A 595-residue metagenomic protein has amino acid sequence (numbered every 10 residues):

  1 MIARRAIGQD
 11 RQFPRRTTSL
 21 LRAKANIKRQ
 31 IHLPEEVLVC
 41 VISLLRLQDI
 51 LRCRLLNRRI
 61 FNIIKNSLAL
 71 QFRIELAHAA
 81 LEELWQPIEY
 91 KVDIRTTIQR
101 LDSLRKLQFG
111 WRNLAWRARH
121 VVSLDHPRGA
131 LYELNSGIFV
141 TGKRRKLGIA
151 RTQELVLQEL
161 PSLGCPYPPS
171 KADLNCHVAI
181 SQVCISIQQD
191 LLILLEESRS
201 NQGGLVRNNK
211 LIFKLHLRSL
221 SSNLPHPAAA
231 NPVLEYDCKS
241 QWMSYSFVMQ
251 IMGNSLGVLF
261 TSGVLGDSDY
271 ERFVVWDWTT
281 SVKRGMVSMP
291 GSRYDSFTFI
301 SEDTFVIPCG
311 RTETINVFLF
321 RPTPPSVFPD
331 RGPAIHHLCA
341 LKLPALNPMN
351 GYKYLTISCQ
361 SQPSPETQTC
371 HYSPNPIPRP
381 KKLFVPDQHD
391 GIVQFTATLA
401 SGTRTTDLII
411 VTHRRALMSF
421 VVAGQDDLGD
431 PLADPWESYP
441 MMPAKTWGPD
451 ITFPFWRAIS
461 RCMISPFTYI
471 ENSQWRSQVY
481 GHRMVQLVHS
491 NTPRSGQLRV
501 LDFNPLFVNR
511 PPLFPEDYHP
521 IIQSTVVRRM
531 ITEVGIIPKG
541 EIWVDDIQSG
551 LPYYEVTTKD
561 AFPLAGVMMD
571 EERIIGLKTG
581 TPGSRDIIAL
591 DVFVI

Functional and structural regions predicted by a protein language model:
M1-R22, Y553-E555: Extended intrinsically disordered, low-complexity segments enriched in serine/proline/acidic residues
F13-F139, Y294-S296: Skp1-binding F-box subdomain of Cullin-RING ligase substrate receptors
I31, Q182, M243, V385-P386: Alpha-solenoid helical-repeat scaffolds
D49-L51, K283, F395: Alpha-solenoid ARM/HEAT helical repeat scaffolds used for protein-protein interactions
L56, G142-R144, L195-E197: Acidic/polar N-terminal loop/beta-strand segments that form early-domain functional surfaces
A79-S170, F320-I595: Extended alpha-helical scaffolding segments
I149-T152, L160-Y352: Fungal eukaryote-biased detector of long internal structured cores
